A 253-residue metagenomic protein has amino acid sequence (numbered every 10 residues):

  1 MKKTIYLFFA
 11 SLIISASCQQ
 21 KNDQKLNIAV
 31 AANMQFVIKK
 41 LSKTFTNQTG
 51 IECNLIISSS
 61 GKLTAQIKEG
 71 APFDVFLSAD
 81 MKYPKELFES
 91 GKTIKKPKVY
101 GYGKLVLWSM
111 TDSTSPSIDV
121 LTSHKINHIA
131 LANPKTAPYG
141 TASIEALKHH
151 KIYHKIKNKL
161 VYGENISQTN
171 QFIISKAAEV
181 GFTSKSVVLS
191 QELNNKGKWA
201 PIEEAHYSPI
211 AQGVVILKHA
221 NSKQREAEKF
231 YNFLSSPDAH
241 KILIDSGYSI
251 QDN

Functional and structural regions predicted by a protein language model:
M1-T4: Positively charged n-region of N-terminal signal peptides that target proteins for export
Y6-S15: Bacterial N-terminal signal peptides
C18-Q48, I56, G61, A65-E69 (+4 more regions): Exported/periplasmic ABC-transporter solute-binding proteins
C53: Hydrophobic anchor at the start of a short beta-strand that flanks the dinucleotide cofactor-binding loop
K98: Active-site acidic carboxylates
K104: Active-site-adjacent helical/loop segments in soluble small-molecule enzymes
